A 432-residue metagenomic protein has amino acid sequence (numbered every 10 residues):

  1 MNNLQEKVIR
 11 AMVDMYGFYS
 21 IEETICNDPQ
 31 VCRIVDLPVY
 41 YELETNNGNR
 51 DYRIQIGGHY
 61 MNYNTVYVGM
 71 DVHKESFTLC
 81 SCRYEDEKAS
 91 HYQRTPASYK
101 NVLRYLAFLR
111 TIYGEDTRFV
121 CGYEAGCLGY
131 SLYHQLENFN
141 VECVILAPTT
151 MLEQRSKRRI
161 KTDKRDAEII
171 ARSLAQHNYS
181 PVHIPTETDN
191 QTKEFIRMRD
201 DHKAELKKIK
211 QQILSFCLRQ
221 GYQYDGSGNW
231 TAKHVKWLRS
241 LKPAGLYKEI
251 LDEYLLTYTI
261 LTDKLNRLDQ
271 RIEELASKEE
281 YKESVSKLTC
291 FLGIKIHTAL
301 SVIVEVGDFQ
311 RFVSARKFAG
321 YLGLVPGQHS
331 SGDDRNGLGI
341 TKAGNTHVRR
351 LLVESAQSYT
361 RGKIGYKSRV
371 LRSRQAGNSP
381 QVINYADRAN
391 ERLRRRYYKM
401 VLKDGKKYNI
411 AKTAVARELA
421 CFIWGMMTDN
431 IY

Functional and structural regions predicted by a protein language model:
N2-S20: N-terminal acidic leader/helix
N3, V8, D28, N47-R50: N-terminal cationic leader/targeting segments used for protein routing and processing
I21, C32-R33: N-terminal compositionally biased or targeting/leader segments
E22-C26: Solvent-exposed interaction surfaces and binding hotspots enriched for charged
Q30, D36-Y432: A detector of single, family-specific signature residues that are central to catalytic or substrate-handling motifs
